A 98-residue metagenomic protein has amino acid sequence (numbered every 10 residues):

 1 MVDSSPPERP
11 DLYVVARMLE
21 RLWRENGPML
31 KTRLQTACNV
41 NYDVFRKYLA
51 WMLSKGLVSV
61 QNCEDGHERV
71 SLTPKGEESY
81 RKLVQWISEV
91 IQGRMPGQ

Functional and structural regions predicted by a protein language model:
M1-D3, K82-Q98: Amphipathic alpha-helical dimerization/coiled-coil segments that flank or bridge DNA-binding/regulatory modules
M1-L19: Short alpha-helical segments that sit at the start of domains
E8, L34, K55-L57: Soluble, non-transmembrane catalytic domains of enzymes that act on hydrophobic metabolites at membranes
R9, N39-S54: Short amphipathic alpha-helical interaction segments
L22-N26: Short helix-capping/hinge SLiMs at alpha-helix to coil transitions
G27-A37: Short acidic, hydrophobic short linear motifs in intrinsically disordered regions
L53-C63: A short, conserved structural fragment
G66-Y80: Basic, amphipathic "hinge/linker" alpha-helix immediately C-terminal to the N-terminal HTH DNA-binding motif
